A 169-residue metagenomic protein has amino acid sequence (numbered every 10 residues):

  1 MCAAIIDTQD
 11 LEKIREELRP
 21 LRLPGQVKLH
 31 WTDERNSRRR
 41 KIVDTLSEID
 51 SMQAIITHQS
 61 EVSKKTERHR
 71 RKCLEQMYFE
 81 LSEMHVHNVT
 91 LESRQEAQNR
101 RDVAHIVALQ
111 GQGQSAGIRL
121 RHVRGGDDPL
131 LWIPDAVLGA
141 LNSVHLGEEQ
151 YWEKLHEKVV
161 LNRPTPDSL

Functional and structural regions predicted by a protein language model:
M1-L169: Phosphate-ester processing/binding pockets and catalytic centers
